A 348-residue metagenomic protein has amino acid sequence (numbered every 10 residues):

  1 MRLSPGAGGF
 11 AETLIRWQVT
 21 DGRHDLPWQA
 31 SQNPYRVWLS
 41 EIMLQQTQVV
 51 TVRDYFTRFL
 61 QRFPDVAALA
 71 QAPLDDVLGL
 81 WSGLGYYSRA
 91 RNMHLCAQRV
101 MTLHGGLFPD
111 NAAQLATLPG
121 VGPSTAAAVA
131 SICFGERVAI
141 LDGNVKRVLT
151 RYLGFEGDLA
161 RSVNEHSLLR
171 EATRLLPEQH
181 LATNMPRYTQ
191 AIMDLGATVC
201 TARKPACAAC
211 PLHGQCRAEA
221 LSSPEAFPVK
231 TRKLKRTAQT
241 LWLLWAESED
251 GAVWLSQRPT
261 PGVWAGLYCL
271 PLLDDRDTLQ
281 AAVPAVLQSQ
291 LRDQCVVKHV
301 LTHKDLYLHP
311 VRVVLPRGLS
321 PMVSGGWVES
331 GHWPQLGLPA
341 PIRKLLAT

Functional and structural regions predicted by a protein language model:
M1-D25, Q29-A30, D194-T348: Intrinsically disordered, low-complexity, charged terminal extensions of DNA damage-control enzymes
G6, E12-A206, L212-L221, E225 (+2 more regions): Catalytic cores of DNA base-excision repair glycosylases
